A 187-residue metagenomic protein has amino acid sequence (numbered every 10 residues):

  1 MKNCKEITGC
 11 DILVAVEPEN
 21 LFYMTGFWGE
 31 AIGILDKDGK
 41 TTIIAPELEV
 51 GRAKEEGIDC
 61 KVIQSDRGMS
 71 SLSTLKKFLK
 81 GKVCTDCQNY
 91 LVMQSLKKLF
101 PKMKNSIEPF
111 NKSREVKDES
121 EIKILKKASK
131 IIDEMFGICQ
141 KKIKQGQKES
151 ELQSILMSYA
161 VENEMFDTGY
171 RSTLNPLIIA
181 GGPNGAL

Functional and structural regions predicted by a protein language model:
M1-G137: A composition/biophysics-driven feature that prefers long, compositionally simple stretches
L21-F27, I107-K112, V116, K148-L187: Short catalytic-site patches enriched in acidic/histidine residues that coordinate or position cofactors/metals
G33-L35, T41-I44, Q145, L152 (+2 more regions): Solvent-exposed, non-transmembrane amphipathic alpha-helical segments
L35-D36, S95-L99, K142, I155 (+2 more regions): Alpha-helical structural signal in soluble globular domains
S70-S71, L91-V92, K144, K148-L152: Short, structural beta-strand-to-alpha-helix junction motif
K80-K82, K144, A180: Secondary-structure boundary/capping motif
K117-S120, S129-Q147, A160-E164, P183: Short, well-ordered alpha-helical segments in soluble proteins
